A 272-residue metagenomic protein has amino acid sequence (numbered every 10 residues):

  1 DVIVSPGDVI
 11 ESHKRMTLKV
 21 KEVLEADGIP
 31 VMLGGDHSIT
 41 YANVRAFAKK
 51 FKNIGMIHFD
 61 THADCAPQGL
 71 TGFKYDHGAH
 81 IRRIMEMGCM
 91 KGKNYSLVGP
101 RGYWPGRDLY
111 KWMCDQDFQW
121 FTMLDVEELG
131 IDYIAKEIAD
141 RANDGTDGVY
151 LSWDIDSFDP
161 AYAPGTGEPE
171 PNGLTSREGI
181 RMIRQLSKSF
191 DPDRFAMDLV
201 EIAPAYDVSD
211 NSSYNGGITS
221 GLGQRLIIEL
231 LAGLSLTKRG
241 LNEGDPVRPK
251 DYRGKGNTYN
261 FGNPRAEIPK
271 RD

Functional and structural regions predicted by a protein language model:
D1-D272: Conserved alpha-helical scaffold segments that buttress catalytic/binding sites
